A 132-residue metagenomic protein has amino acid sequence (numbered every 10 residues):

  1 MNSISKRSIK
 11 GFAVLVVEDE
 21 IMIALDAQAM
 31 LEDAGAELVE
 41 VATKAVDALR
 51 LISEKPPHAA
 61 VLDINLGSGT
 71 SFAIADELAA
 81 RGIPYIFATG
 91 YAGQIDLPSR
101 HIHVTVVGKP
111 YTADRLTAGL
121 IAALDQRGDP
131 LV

Functional and structural regions predicted by a protein language model:
M1-A13, V46, L97, G108 (+1 more regions): Non-catalytic signal-transmission and effector/linker regions of two-component phosphorelay proteins
E18: Conserved acidic carboxylate
I21-E40: Two-component/phosphorelay signaling modules centered on CheY-like receiver
V41-A59: Acidic, metal-coordinating helix/loop segments flanking the phosphotransfer/catalytic sites of two-component signaling
K44, S68-A73: Acidic catalytic/metal-coordinating carboxylates
D63: Active-site residues of response regulator receiver
F72-I83: Short amphipathic alpha-helix used as the core "switch/output" element in two-component signaling
I86-A88: Hydrophobic/aromatic residues positioned on beta-strands within the core alpha/beta folds
